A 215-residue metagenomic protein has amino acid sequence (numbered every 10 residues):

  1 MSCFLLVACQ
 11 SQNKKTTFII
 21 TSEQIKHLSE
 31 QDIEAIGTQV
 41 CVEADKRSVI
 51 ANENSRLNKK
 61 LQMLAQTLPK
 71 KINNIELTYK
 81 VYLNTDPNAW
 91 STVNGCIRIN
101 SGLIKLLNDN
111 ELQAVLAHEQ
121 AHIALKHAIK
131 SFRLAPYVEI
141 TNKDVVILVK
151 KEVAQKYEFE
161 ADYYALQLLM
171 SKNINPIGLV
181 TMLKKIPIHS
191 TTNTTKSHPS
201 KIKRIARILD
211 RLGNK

Functional and structural regions predicted by a protein language model:
M1-V7: Sec-dependent bacterial lipoprotein signal peptides
C9-K215: A Zn2+-metalloprotease active-site environment signal
